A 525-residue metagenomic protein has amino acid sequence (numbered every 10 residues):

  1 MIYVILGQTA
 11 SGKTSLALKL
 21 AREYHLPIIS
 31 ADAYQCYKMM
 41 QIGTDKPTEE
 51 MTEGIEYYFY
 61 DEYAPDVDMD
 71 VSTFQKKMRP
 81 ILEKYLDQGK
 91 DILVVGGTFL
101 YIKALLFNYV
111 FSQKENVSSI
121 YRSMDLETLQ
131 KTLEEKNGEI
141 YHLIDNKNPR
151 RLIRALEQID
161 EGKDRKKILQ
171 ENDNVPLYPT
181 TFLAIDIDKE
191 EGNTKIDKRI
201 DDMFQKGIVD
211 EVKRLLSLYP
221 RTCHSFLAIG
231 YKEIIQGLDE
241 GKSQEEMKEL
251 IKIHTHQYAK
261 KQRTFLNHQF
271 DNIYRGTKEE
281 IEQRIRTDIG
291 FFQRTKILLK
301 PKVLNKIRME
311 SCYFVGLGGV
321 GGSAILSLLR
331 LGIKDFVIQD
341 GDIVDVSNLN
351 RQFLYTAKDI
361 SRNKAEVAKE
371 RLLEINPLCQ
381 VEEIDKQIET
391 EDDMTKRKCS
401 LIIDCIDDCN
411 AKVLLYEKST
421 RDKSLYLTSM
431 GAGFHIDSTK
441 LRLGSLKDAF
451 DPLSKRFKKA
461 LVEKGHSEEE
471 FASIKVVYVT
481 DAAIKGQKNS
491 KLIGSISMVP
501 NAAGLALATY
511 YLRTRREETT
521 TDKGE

Functional and structural regions predicted by a protein language model:
M1-R286: Phosphate/pyrophosphate-binding catalytic cores of soluble transferases and nucleic-acid-acting enzymes
I5, F314-L317, I338: Hydrophobic Val/Ile/Leu positions in short beta-strands of Rossmann-like dinucleotide-binding domains
A33-Y34, K278, I384-E391: Conserved SAM/SAH-binding loop
T287-C312: N-terminal charged helix/coil linker that caps or initiates catalytic domains
V320-G321: Hydrophobic/small residue at the entry helix of a nucleotide-binding pocket
R330-D335: Conserved S-adenosyl-L-methionine
I338-N376: Glycine-rich phosphate-binding loop and adjoining beta1-alpha1-beta2 segment of Rossmann-like nucleotide-binding folds
R397-L401, I406-L414, R421, L425-Y426 (+3 more regions): Glycine-rich phosphate/adenylate-binding loop
